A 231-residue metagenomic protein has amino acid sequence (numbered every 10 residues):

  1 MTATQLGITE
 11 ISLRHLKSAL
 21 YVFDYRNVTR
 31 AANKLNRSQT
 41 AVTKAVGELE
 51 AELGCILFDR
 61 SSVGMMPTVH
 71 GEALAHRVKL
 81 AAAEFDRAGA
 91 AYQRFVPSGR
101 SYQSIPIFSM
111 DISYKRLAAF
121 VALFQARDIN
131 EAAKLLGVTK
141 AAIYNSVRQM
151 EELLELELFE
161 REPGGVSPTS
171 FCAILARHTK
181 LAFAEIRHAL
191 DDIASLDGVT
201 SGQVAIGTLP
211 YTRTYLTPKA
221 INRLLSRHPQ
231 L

Functional and structural regions predicted by a protein language model:
I8-L20, E52, M66-P97, S109-V121 (+1 more regions): Alpha-helical "hinge/linker" immediately C-terminal to small N-terminal DNA-binding modules
V22-N36, L123-L135: Short helix-boundary/capping micro-motifs
Y25, K34, E48-I56, A126 (+2 more regions): Residue cluster at the C-terminal edge of the helix-turn-helix DNA-binding motif
N27-V28, V46, R60, D128-I129 (+2 more regions): Helix-turn-helix DNA-binding elements, focusing on the entry/boundary residues of the two helices that contact DNA
E50-P67, E151-P168: A short LG(V/I)-centered, amphipathic sequence patch enriched for acidic residue(s) preceding the LG motif
V204-I206, R213-L231: Short alpha-helix C-terminal cap/hinge motif
